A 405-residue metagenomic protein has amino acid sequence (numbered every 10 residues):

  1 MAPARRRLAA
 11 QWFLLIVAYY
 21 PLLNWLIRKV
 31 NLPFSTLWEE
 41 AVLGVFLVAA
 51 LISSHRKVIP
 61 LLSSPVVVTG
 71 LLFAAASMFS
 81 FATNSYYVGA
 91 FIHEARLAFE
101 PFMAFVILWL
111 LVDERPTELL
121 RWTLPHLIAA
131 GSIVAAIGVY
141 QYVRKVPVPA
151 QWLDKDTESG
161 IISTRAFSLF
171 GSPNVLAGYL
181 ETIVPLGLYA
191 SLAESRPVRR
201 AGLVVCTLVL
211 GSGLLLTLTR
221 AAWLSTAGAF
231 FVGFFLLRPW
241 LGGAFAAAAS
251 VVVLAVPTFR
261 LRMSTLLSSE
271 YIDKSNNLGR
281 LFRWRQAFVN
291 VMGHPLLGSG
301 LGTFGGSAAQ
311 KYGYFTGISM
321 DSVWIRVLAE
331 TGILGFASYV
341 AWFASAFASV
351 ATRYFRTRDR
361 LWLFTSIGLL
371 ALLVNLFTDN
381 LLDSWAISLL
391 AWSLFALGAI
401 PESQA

Functional and structural regions predicted by a protein language model:
M1-H55, S77-T83, L372-V374, S393: N-terminal signal-anchor transmembrane segment
R5-I16, I59-L72, L120-L124, G202 (+1 more regions): Membrane-interfacial loop-to-transmembrane alpha-helix junctions, especially the N-terminal start
L43-A50, G242-A246, L361-A405: Transmembrane alpha-helices of multi-pass inner-membrane enzymes
F46-V58, S77-G138, V374: Transmembrane alpha-helical segments and their membrane-water interfaces
M78, M103, R121-I162, S168-L236 (+3 more regions): Alpha-helical transmembrane segments of multi-pass inner-membrane proteins
A136, Y142-K145, T217, F234-Y271 (+2 more regions): A membrane-periplasm/extracellular boundary helix in multi-pass inner-membrane enzymes that assemble envelope glycans
V148-W152, F259, S264-T331, V350-Y354: Long extracytoplasmic/lumenal interhelical loops at the membrane interface of multi-pass membrane proteins
G202, T331-L372: Hydrophobic transmembrane alpha-helices and their immediate junctions
